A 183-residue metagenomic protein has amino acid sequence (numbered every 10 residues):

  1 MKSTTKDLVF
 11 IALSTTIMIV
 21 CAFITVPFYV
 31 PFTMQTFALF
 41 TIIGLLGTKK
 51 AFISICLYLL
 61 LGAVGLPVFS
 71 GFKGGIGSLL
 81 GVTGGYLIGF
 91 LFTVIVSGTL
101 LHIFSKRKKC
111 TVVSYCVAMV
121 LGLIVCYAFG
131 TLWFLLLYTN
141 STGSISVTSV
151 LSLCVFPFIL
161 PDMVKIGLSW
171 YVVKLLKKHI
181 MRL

Functional and structural regions predicted by a protein language model:
M1-S54, V64: Hydrophobic transmembrane alpha-helices
M1-T4, Y29-V30, G71-F72, I76 (+2 more regions): Helix-boundary and loop/linker segments of multi-pass membrane transporters
L8-L13, F37, T41, F52-L57 (+5 more regions): Hydrophobic alpha-helical transmembrane segments
L13, C56-L60, G84, F92 (+5 more regions): Hydrophobic residues within alpha-helical transmembrane segments of multi-pass solute transporters/permease subunits
L13, V20, I76-A128: Short helix-perturbing small/polar motifs within transmembrane alpha-helices
I17, C21, T25, I42 (+10 more regions): Alpha-helical membrane-inserting segments
A22-F32, L59-T93: Interfacial aromatic-anchored transmembrane helix boundaries in multi-pass membrane proteins
K109-L183: Membrane-embedded alpha-helical hairpins and interfacial helices in multi-pass inner-membrane proteins
